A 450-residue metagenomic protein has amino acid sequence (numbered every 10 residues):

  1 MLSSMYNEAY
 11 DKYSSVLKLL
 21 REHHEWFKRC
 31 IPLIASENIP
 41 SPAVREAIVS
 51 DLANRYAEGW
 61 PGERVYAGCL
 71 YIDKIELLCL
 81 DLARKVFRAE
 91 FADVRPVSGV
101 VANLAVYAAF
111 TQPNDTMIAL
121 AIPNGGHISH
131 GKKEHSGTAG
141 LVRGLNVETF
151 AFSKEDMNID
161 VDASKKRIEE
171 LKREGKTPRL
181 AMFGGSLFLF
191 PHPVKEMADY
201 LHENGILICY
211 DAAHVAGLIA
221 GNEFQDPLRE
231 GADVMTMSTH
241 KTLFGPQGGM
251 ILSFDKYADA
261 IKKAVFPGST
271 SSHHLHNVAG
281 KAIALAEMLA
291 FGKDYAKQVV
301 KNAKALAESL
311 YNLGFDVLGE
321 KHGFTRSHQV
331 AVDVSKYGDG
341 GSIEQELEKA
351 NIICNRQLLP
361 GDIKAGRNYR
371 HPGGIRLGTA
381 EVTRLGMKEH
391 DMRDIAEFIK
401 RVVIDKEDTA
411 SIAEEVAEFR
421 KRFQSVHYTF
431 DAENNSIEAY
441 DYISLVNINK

Functional and structural regions predicted by a protein language model:
M1-L78, D199, Y428-K450: N-terminal glycine-rich, Lys/His-bearing helix-loop that initiates the first secondary-structure elements of many
Y6, K301, G366-K450: PLP-dependent enzyme catalytic core of the Aspartate aminotransferase-like
H23-R29, R55-P61, A258-K263, V278-E287 (+3 more regions): Short acidic (Asp/Glu) and glycine-rich catalytic loops that position anionic groups and cofactors
L33-E37, E287, Q329-K336, T383-R384: Short, well-ordered beta-strand elements within core beta-sheets of diverse protein domains
S36-V44, I48, K364-T379: Conserved phosphate/anionic-ligand binding catalytic regions in large, soluble enzymes, centered on
P61-G62, S272-L275, G292-Q298, L310 (+4 more regions): Flexible, glycine/charged-enriched surface loops at secondary-structure junctions
K74, L78-L313, V334, T379 (+1 more regions): Conserved PLP-enzyme active-site core in the AAT-like
L285, A296, V300-E348, C354-H371 (+1 more regions): Conserved small-domain helix->loop->beta segment predominantly found in fold-type I
